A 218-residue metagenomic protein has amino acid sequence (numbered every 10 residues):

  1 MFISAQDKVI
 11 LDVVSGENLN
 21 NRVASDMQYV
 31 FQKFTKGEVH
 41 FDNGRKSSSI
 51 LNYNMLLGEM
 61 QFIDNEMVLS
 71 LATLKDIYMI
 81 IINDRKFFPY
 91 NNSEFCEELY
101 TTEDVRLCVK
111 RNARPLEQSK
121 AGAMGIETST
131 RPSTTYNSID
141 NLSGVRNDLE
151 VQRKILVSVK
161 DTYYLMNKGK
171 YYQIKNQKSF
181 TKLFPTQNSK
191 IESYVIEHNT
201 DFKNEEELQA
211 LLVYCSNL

Functional and structural regions predicted by a protein language model:
M1-V9, L211: Bacterial Sec-dependent N-terminal signal peptides
F2-I3, R22-A24, I155-V159: Short acidic/polar alpha-helix capping motifs at helix-coil junctions
D7-I10, T162-L165, F180-L183: Short hydrophobic/aromatic-rich motifs at helix boundaries and adjacent loops
K8-F62: N-terminal secretory signal peptides
G16, S158-D161, K175-K182: Short, functional N-terminal and low-complexity linear motifs
R45-Y172: Aromatic-patch recognition
K175-L218: Long, compositionally biased interface segments
